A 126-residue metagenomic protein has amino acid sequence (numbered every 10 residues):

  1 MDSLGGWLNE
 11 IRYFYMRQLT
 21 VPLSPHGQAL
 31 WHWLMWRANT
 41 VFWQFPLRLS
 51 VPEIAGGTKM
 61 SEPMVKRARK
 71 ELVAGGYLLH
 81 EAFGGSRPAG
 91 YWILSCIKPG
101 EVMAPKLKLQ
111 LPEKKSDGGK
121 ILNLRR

Functional and structural regions predicted by a protein language model:
M1-G57, P63, K70, G75 (+1 more regions): Short recognition helix of helix-turn-helix/winged-helix DNA-binding domains
S61-R125: Winged-helix/helix-turn-helix nucleic-acid-interaction surface
